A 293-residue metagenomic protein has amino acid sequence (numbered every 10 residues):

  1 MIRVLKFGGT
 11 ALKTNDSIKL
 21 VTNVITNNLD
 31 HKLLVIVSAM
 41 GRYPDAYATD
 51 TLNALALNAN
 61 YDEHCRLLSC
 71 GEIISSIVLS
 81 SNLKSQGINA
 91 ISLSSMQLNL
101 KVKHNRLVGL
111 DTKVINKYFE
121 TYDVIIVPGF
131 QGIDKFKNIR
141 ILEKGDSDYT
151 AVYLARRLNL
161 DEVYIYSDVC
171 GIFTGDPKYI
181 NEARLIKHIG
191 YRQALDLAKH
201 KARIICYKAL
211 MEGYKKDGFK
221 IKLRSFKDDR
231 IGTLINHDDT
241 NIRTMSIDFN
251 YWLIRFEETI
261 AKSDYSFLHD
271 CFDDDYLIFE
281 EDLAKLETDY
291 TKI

Functional and structural regions predicted by a protein language model:
M1-M211, R255, T259: Nucleotide/pyrophosphate-binding catalytic subdomain
G87, Y122, N159, D217-G218 (+2 more regions): Glycine-centered loop/turn motif at secondary-structure junctions
M96-V102, F226-I231, C271-D275: Short linear loop/turn motifs
D196-N250: A conserved active-site cap/scaffold subdomain adjacent to cofactor or substrate pockets
L234-I293: A conserved regulatory-domain signal marking ACT and ACT-like small-molecule sensing domains and adjacent regulatory
